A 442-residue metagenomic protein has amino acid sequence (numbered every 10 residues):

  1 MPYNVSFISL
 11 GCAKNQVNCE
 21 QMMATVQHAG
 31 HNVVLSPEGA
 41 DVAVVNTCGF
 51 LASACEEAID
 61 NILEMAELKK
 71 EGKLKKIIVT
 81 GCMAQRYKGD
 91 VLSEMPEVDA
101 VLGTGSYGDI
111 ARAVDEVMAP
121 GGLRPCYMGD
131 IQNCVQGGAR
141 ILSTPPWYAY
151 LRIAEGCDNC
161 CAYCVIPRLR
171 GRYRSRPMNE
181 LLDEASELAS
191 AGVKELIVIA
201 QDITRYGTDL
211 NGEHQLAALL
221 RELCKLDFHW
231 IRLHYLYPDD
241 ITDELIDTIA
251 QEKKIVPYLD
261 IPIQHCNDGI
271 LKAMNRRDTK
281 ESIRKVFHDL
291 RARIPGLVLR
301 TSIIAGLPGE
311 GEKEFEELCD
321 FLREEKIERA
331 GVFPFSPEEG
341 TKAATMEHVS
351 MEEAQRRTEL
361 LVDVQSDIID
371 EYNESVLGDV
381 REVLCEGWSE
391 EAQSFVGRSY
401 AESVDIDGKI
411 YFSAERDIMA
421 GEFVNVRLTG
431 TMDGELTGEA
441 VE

Functional and structural regions predicted by a protein language model:
M1-Y206, E244, L259, E281-H288 (+5 more regions): Proteins enriched for Cys/Gly/acidic motifs involved in redox and nucleic-acid/cofactor modification
V5, V42-A43, A149, L196 (+7 more regions): Conserved beta-strand core positions
G49-F50, R170-G171, L210-E213, K272-D278 (+1 more regions): Short glycine-enriched, charge-decorated loop/helix-capping segments at active-site entrances that position
I77-V79, R86, S190-K313, R323: Conserved SAM/AdoMet-binding glycine-rich loop
S93-D109, A217-F228, Q251-V256, E317-R329 (+1 more regions): Structural recognition of alpha->loop->beta junctions
M95-P96, V117-P120, H214-L216, I249-Q251 (+1 more regions): Short, hinge-like loop/turn segments at secondary-structure boundaries
L181, V198, L233, I261 (+6 more regions): Conserved, mostly hydrophobic/aromatic
P337, T345-E442: Terminal RNA-binding accessory module
